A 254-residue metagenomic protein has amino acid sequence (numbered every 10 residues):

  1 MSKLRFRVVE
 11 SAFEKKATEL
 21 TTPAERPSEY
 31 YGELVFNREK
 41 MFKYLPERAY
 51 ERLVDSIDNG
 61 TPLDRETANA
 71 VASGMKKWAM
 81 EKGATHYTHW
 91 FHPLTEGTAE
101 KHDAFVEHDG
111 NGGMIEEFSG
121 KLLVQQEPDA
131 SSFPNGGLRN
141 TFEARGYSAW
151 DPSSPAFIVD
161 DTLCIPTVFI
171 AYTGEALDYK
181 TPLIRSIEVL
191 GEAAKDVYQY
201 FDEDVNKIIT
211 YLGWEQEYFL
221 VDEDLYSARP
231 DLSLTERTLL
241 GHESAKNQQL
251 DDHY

Functional and structural regions predicted by a protein language model:
S2-A24, T141-T162: N-terminal hydrophobic targeting/anchoring segments and the immediately downstream early-domain regions of hydrolases
V8-V9, V35, V54, V71-A72 (+8 more regions): Extended aliphatic helical segments
F13-G120, V124-F142: Histidine/acidic residue-rich metal-binding segments in metalloenzymes
A144-Y254: Glycine-rich, acidic/polar active-site loops that bind/position phosphate-bearing ligands
